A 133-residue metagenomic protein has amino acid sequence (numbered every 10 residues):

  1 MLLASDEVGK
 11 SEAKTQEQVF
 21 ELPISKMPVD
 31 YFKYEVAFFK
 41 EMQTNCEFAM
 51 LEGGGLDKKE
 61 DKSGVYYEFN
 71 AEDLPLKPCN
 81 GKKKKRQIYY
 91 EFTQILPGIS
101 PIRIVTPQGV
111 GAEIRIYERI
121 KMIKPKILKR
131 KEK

Functional and structural regions predicted by a protein language model:
M1-L2, G55, D73, I127: Acidic/proline-rich low-complexity IDRs
M1-T44: N-terminal export/targeting and maturation segments
L3-G9, N45-C46, M50, K121 (+1 more regions): Surface-exposed peri-terminal alpha-helical interaction modules
S11-A13, S25, K58-E60, T93-I95 (+1 more regions): Sterically constrained small-residue positions within well-ordered secondary structures of folded domains
S25-M27, F39-E41, E72, I99 (+2 more regions): Generic structural motif
V29-Q94: Mature extracytoplasmic domains of secretory-pathway proteins
L96-K133: C-terminal partner/receptor-binding element of secreted or periplasmic proteins
